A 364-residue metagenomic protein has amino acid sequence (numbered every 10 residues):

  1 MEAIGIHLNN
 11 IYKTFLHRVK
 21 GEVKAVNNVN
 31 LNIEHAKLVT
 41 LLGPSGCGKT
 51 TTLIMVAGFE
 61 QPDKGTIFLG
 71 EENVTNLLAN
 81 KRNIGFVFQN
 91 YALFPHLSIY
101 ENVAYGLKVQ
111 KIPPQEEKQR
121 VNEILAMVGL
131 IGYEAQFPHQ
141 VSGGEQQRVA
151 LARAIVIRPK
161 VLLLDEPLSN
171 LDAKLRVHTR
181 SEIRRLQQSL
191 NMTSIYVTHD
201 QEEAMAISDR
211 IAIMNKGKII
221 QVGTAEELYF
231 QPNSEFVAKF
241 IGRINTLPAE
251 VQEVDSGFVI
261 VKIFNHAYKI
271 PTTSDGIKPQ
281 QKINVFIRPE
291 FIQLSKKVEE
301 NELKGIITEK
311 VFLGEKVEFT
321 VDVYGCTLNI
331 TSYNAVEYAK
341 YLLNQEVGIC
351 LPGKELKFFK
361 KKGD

Functional and structural regions predicted by a protein language model:
V29-T40, F94: Pre-Walker A (P-loop) beta-loop-beta motif of ABC nucleotide-binding domains
L42-P44: The feature captures the beta-strand-to-loop junction immediately N-terminal to the Walker
A57: Helix-to-loop junction immediately C-terminal to a conserved catalytic motif
G65-N73: Conserved ABC transporter NBD signature motif
A79-G85, Q89, L93-K239: ABC ATPase nucleotide-binding domains
I244, V254-D364: Non-catalytic connector elements of ABC transporters
